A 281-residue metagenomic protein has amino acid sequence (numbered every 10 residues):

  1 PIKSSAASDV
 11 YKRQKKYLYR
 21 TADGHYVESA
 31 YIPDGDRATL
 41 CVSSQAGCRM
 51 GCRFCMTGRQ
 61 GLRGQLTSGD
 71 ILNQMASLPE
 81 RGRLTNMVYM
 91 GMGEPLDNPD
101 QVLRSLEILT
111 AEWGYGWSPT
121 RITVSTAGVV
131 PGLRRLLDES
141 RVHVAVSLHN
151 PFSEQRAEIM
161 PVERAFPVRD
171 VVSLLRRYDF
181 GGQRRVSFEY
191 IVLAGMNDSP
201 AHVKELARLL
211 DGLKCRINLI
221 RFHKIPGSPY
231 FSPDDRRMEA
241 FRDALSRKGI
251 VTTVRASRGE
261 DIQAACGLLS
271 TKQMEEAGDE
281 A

Functional and structural regions predicted by a protein language model:
P1-A7, Y11: Single conserved hydrophobic/aromatic residue that forms the stacking wall/gate of nucleotide- or nucleobase-binding
K12-Y17: Short, hydrophobic/aromatic-rich segments at coil-to-beta transitions
A22-G24: Glycine-centered tight beta-turn/hairpin loop motif at sheet-sheet or coil-to-beta transitions
Y26-Y31: A short loop-to-beta-strand scaffold at the N-terminal edge of the catalytic core in hydrolase folds
P33-D70: Canonical Radical SAM [4Fe-4S] cluster-binding loop centered on the CxxxCxxC motif and its immediate flanking residues
G69, N73-R81: Ferredoxin-type iron-sulfur electron-transfer modules in oxidoreductases and energy-metabolism complexes
P79-N86, G91-K248, T252-T253: Conserved AdoMet/S-adenosylmethionine-binding subsite of the radical SAM
R247, G259-A281: Radical SAM enzyme core and accessory elements
